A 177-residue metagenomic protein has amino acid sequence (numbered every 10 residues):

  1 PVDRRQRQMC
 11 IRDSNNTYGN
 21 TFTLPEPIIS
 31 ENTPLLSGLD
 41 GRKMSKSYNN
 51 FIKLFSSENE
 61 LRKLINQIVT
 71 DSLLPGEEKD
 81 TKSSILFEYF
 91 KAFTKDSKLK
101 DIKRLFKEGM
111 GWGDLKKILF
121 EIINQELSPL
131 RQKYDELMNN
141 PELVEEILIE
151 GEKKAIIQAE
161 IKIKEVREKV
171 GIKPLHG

Functional and structural regions predicted by a protein language model:
P1-I11: Single conserved hydrophobic/aromatic residue that forms the stacking wall/gate of nucleotide- or nucleobase-binding
R12-G177: Conserved nucleotide- and phosphate/pyrophosphate-binding catalytic cores in adenylate/nucleotidyl-handling enzymes
